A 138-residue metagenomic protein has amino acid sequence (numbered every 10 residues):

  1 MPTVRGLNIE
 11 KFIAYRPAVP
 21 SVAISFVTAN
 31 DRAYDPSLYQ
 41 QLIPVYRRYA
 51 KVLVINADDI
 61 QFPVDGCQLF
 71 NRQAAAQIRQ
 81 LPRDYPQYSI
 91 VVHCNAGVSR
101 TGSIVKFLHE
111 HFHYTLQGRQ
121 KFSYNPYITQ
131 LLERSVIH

Functional and structural regions predicted by a protein language model:
M1-Q41: Cys-based phosphatase fold recognition centered on the PTP superfamily
P20-S21, R48-K51: Short glycine-/polar-rich loops that comprise or flank the Walker A/P-loop and associated switch/sensor motifs
A29, D59, C94-V98, Y124: Short beta-alpha junction loops
R32-Y34, F62-P63, S99-S103: Short catalytic/ligand-binding loop motif for oxyanion handling, primarily in non-cytosolic enzymes, centered on
Q41-R48: Short, conserved catalytic or adaptor-binding loops enriched in Gly and charged residues
K51-V91: Helix-loop module immediately N-terminal to the HCX5R catalytic loop in PTP-like cysteine phosphatase domains
P82-F112: Catalytic cysteine-centered active loop of the rhodanese-like fold, especially the PTP/DSP P-loop
K106, E110-H138: Cysteine-dependent PTP/DSP-like catalytic domain, specifically the C-terminal lobe
